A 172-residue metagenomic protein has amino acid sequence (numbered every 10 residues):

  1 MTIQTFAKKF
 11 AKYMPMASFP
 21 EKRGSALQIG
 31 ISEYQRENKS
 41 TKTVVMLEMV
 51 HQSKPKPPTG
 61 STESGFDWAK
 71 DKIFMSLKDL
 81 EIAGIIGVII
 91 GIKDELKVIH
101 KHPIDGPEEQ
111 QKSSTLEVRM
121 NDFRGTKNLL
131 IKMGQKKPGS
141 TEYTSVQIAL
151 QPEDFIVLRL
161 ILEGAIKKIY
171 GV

Functional and structural regions predicted by a protein language model:
M1-F6: N-terminal intrinsically disordered, low-complexity, charge-rich
A7-F66: N-terminal domain-start interaction segment
F10-Y13, F74-K101, F155-V172: DNA replication sliding-clamp ring fold and its partner-interaction surfaces
A11-P15, K97-P103, S140-Q151: Alpha-helical rod/repeat scaffolding segments in eukaryotic adaptors/tethers and long-chain four-helix cytokines
Q35-T41, M75-S76, F123-R124, Y143-F155: Short, low-complexity cationic-aromatic patches
P55-M75, G139-L150: A cross-kingdom feature marking solvent-exposed beta-strand/loop segments within repeated, beta-rich binding/scaffold
L96-M133: Intrinsic, low-complexity N-terminal interaction/targeting segments
K132-V172: Mixed-charge, glycine-accented linear interaction segment located at domain edges/termini
